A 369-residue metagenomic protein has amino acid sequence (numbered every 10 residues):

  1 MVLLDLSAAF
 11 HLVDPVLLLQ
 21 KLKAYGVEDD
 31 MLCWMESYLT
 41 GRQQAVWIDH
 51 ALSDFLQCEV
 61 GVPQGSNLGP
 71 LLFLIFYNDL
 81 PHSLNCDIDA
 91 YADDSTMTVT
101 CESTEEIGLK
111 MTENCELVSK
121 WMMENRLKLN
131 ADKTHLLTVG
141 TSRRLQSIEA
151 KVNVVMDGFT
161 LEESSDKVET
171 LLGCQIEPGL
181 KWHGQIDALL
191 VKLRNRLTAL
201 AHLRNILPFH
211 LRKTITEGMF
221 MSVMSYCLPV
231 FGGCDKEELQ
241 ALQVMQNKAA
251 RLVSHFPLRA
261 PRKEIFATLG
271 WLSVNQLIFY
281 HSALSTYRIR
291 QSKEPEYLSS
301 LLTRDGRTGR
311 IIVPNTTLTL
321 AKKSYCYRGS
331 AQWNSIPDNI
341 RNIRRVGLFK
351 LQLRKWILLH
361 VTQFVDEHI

Functional and structural regions predicted by a protein language model:
M1-L3, V46-L72, T98-T104, P178-G179 (+4 more regions): Short, conserved non-catalytic motifs in the polymerase core
M1-P63, V99: Conserved pre-catalytic core of RNA-dependent polymerases
L3-D5, L22, M35, G65 (+10 more regions): Short, conserved catalytic/metal-binding micro-motifs enriched in Asp/Glu and His
A8-Y25, T96-K120, T141, G233: Catalytic palm subdomain of template-directed nucleic-acid polymerases, centered on the conserved carboxylate motif
P70-V99, F220: Active-site palm subdomain of RNA-directed nucleic acid polymerases
E113, K128-K167: Short, conserved micro-motifs composed of acidic
S119-L137, R144, E238-T303: Short, charged alpha-helical motifs in flexible N/C-terminal segments and linkers
F159-V230: Basic, alpha-helical interaction scaffolds
